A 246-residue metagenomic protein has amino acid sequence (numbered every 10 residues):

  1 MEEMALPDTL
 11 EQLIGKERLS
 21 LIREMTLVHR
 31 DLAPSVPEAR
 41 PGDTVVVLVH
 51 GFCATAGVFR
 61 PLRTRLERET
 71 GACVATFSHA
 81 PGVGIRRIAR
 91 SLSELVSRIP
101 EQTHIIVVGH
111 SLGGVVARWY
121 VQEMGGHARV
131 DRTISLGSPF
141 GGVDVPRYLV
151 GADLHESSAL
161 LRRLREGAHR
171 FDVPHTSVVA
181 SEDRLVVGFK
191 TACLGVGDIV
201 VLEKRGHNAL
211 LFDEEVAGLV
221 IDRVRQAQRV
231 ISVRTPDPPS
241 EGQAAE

Functional and structural regions predicted by a protein language model:
M1-V47, T55-T76, A89, L95-E101 (+2 more regions): Flexible, membrane-associating and regulatory peripheral segments of lipid-active enzymes
E11-H29, F140, D144-A159, A217: Hydrophobic, aromatic-rich cap/lid helix
Q12-I14, V108-G126, D131, V196-V200 (+2 more regions): Contiguous hydrophobic segments
S35-V36, V96, Q122, A168 (+2 more regions): Hydrophobic alpha-helical segments, principally membrane-spanning helices and signal/leader peptides
E38-A39, P61, G125, R162 (+3 more regions): Generic hydrophobic alpha-helical membrane-segment signal
V46-G57, R65-R68, A72-V173, V178 (+1 more regions): Serine-dependent carboxylesterase/thioesterase catalytic core of lipase-like alpha/beta-hydrolase/SGNH enzymes
R60-P61, E123, R147, K190-C193 (+1 more regions): Residue-level detector of alpha-helical segments with a strong bias toward transmembrane helices and their helix-loop
R170-E246: C-terminal catalytic-base region of ester-bond hydrolases, centering on the histidine of the charge-relay
